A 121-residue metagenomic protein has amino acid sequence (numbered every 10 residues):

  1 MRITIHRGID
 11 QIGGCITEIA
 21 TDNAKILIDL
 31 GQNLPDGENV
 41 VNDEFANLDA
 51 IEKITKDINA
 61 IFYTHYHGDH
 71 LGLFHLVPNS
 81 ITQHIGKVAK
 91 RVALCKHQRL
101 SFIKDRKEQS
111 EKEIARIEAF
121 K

Functional and structural regions predicted by a protein language model:
M1-H6, I12-T21, E111, E118-K121: Catalytic core of the metallo-beta-lactamase
I3, I19, D29, H65-Y66: Divalent metal-coordination and catalytic microenvironments
G8-Q11, Y66-G68: Short beta->alpha connector loops
G14, N23-Y63, I85, A89-R91 (+1 more regions): Pre-active-site segment of Zn-dependent metallo-hydrolases
N59, A115-E118: Residues marking helix boundaries in flexible regions
H67-L73, K121: Hydrophobic alpha-helical bundles that form the membrane domains of multi-pass transporters
V77-P78: Short, conserved loop/helix-junction motifs that constitute active-site signature segments in enzyme catalytic cores
